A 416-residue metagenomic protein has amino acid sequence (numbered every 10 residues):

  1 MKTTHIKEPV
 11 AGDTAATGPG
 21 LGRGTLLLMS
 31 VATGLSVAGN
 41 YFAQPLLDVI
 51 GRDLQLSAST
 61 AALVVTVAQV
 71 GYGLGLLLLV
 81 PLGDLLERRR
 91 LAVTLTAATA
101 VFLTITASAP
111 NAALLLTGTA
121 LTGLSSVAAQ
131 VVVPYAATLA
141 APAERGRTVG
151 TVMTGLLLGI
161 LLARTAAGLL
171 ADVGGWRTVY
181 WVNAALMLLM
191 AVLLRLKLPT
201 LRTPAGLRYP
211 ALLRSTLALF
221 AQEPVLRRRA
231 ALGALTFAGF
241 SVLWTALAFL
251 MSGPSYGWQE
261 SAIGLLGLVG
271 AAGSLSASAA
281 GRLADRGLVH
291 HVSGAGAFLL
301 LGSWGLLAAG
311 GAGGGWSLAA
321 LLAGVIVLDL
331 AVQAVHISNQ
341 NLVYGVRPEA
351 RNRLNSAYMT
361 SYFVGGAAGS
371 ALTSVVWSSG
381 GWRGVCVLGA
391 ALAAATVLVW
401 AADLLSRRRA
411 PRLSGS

Functional and structural regions predicted by a protein language model:
A11-G20, L198-A231: Juxtamembrane intracellular "pre-TM" segments in multi-pass secondary transporters
L74-A112: Conserved MFS/SLC helix-loop-helix module at the cytosolic interface between two early adjacent transmembrane helices
G75-E87, S276-V289, W377: Helix-to-loop junctions at the C-terminal end of transmembrane segments in multipass secondary transporters
R90-T104, A184, H291-L306, A390: Structural signature of the two symmetry-related core transmembrane helices
L114, E144, G150-L198: Helix-loop-helix hairpin linking two adjacent transmembrane segments in secondary transporters
G118-L156: Cytoplasmic helix-loop-helix junction between adjacent transmembrane helices in 12-TM secondary transporters
A128-A140, Q333-R347: Intracellular juxtamembrane helix-capping segments at the cytosolic ends of symmetry-related transmembrane helices
H290-H336: C-terminal transmembrane helical hairpin of 12-TM major facilitator-type secondary transporters
